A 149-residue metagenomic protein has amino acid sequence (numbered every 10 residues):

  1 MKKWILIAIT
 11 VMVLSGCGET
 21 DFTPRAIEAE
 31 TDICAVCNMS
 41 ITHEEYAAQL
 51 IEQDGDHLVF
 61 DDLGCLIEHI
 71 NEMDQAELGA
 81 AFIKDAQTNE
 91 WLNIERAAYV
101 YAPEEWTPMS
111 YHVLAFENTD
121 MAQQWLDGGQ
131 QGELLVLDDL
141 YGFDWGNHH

Functional and structural regions predicted by a protein language model:
M1-W4: Positively charged n-region of N-terminal signal peptides that target proteins for export
V13-G16: C-terminal motif of bacterial Sec signal peptides marking the signal peptidase cleavage site
G18-T20: Bacterial signal peptide processing site
T23-E30: Short, flexible, mixed-charge glycine/proline-rich loop motifs that serve as phosphate/nucleic-acid-contacting
E30-Q75: Post-signal-peptide N-terminal segment of Sec-exported extracytoplasmic proteins
H43-D54, L92-P108: Short aromatic-glycine-(Arg/Gly/Cys) micro-motifs in beta-strand/loop hairpins
V59-Y99: Mature extracytoplasmic domains of secretory-pathway proteins
E117-H149: C-terminal partner/receptor-binding element of secreted or periplasmic proteins
